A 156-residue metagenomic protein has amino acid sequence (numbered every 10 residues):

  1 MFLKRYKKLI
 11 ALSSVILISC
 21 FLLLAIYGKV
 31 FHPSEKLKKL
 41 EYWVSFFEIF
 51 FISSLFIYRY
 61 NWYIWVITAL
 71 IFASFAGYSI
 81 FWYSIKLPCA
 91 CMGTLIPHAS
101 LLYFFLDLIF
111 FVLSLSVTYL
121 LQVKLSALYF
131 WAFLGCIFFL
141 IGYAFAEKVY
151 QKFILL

Functional and structural regions predicted by a protein language model:
M1-L156: Membrane-interfacial helix-loop segments of redox and metal-homeostasis proteins, especially TM-loop-TM junctions
